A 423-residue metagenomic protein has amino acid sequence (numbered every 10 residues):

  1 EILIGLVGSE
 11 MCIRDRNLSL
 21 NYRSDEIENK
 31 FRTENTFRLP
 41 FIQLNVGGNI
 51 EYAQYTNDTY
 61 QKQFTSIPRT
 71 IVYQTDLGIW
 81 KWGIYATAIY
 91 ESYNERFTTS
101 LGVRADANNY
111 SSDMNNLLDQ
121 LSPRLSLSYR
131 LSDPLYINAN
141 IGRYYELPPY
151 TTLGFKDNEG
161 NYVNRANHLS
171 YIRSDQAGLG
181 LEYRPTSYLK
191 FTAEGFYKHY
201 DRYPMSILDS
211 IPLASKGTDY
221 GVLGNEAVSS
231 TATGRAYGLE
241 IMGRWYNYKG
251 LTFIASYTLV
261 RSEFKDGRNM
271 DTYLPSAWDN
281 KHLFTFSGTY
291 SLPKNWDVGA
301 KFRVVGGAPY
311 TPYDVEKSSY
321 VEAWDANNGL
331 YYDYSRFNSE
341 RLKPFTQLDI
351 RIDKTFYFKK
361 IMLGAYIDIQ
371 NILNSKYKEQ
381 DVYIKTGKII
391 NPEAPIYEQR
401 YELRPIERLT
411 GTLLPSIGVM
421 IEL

Functional and structural regions predicted by a protein language model:
E1-I13: Single conserved hydrophobic/aromatic residue that forms the stacking wall/gate of nucleotide- or nucleobase-binding
L20-T98, V228-Y237: Outer-membrane beta-barrel transmembrane domain signature of Gram-negative proteins, especially the mid-to-C-terminal
E28-E34, V72-Y85, A166, S170 (+3 more regions): Outer membrane beta-barrel strand-and-loop segments of large Gram-negative receptors, especially TonB-dependent
R38-I42, S92-E95, R130-P134, S174 (+8 more regions): Outer-membrane beta-barrel channels and translocator barrels
F41, N45, N49, V72-D201 (+3 more regions): Structural signature of Gram-negative outer-membrane beta-barrels, strongest in the C-terminal barrel of TonB-dependent
T56-Q63, Y129, D133-A177, Y197-V222 (+3 more regions): Surface-exposed extracellular loop regions of Gram-negative outer-membrane beta-barrel proteins, predominantly
E91-F97, Y197-H199, T218-P312: Gram-negative outer-membrane beta-barrel transporters
V304-N327, K343-Q347, K354-L423: C-terminal beta-signal and adjacent terminal beta-strands/loops of Gram-negative outer-membrane beta-barrel proteins
